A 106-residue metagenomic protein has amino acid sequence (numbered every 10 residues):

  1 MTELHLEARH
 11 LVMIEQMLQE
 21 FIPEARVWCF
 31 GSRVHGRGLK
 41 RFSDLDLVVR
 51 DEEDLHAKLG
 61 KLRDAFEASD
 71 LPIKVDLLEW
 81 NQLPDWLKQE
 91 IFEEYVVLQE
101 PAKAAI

Functional and structural regions predicted by a protein language model:
M1-R26, V34-R41, R50-I106: Catalytic core of pol beta-like nucleotidyltransferases
D46-V48: Short, well-ordered beta-strand segments
